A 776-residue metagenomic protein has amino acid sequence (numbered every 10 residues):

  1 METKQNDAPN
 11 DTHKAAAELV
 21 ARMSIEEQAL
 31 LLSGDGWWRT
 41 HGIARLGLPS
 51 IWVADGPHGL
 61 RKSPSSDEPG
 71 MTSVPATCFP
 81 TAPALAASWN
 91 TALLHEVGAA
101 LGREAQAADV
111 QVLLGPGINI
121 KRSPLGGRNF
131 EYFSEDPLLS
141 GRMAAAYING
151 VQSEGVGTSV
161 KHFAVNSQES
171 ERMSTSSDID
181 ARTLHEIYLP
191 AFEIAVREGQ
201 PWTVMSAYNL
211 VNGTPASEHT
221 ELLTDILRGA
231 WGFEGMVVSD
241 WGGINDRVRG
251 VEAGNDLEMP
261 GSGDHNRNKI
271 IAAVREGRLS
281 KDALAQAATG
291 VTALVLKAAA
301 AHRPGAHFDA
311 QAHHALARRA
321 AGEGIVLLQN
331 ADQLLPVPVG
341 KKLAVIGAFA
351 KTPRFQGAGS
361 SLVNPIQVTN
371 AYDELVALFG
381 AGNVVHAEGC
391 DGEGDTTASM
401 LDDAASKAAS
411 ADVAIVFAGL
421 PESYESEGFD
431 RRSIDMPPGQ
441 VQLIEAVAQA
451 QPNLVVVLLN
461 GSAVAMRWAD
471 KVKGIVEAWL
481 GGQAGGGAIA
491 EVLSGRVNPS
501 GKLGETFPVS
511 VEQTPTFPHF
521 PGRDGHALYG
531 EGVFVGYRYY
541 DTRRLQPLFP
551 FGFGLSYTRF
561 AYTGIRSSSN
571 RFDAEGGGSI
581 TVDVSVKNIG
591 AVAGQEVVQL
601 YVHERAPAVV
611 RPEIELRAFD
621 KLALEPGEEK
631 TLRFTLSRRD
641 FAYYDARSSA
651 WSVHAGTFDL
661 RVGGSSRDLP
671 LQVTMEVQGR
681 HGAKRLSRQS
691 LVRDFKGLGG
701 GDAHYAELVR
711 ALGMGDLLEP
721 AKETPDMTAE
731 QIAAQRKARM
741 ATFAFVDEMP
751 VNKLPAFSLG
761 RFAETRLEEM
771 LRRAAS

Functional and structural regions predicted by a protein language model:
M1-A642, T657-F658, S666: Glycoside hydrolase catalytic-domain context in secreted enzymes
E18-R22, A272-E276, A301, A377 (+6 more regions): Polar/charged alpha-helical tracts
N370, L691, P750: Residue-level signal for threonine
E388-E393, P521-H526, E628, R680-G682 (+2 more regions): A general structural signal for short secondary-structure boundary/capping elements
S556-Y557, A593, L624-P626, G664-Q678 (+1 more regions): In a subset of proteins, long, contiguous C-terminal domains/tails are tracked
S637-K684, A763: Terminal connector regions
V677-G697: Low-complexity, Pro/Ser/Thr- and charge-rich linker/hinge segments at domain boundaries
K696-E769: Conserved, compact domain cores that house catalytic/ligand-binding motifs in diverse enzymes and effector modules
